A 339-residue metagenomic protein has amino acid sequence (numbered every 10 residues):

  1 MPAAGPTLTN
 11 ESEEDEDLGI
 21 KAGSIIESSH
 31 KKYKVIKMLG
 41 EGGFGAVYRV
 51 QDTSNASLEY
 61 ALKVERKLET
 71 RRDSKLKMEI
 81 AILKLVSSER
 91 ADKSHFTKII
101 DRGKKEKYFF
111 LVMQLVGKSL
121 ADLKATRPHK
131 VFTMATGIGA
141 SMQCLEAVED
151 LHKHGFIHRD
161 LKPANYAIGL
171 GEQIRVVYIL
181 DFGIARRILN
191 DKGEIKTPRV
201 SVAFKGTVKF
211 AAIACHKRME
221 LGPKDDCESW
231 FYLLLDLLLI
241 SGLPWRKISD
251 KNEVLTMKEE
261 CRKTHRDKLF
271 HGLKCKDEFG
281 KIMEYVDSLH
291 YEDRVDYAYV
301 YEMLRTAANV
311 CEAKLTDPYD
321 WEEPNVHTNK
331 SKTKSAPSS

Functional and structural regions predicted by a protein language model:
P2-S28, I36: Juxta-kinase regulatory segment immediately upstream of eukaryotic protein kinase catalytic domains
A46: Conserved N-lobe ATP-binding subsite of Hanks-type protein kinase domains, especially the beta3 VAIK lysine
D52-M78: ATP-binding glycine-rich loop module of kinase domains
K98-F109: Short beta-strand micro-motifs within the conserved protein kinase catalytic domain, predominantly in the N-lobe
V116-T126: Structural motif in protein kinase domains
A140-S141: Activation segment signature within eukaryotic-like protein kinase domains
H152-L170: Catalytic-loop of the protein kinase fold
C215-G272: Conserved C-lobe activation region of Hanks-type protein kinase-like domains
